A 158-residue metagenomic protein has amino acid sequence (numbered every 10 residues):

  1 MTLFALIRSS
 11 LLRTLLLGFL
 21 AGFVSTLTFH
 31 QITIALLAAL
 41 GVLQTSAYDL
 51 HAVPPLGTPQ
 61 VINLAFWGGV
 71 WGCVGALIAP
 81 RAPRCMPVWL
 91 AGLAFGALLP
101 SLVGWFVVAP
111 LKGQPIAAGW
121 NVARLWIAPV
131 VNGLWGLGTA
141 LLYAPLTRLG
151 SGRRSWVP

Functional and structural regions predicted by a protein language model:
T2-P158: Juxtamembrane/disordered regions of integral membrane proteins
